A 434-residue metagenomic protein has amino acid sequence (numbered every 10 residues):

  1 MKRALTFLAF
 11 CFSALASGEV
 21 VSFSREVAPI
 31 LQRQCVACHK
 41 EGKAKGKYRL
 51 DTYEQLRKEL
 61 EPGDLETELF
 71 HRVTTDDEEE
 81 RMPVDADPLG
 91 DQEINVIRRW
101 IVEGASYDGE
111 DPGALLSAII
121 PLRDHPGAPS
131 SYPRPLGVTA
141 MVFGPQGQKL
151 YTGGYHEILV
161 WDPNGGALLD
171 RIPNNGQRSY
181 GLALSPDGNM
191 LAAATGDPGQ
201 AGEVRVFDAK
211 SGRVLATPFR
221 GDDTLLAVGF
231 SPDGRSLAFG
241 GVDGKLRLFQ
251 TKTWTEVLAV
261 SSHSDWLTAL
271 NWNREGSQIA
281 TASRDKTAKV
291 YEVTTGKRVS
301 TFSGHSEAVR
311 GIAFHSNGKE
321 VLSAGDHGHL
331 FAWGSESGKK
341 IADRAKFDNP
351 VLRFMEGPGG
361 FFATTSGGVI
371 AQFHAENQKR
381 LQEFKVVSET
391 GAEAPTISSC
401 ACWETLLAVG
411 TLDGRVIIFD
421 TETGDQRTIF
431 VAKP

Functional and structural regions predicted by a protein language model:
M1-A4: Positively charged n-region of N-terminal signal peptides that target proteins for export
T6-A14: Bacterial N-terminal signal peptides
F12, V36-H39, A401-W403: Secreted/luminal cysteine- and crosslink-motif detector
A16-T139, G154-Y155: Aromatic- and Gly/Pro-enriched helix-to-coil junctions and flexible linker segments
D108-P434: WD40-repeat beta-propeller superdomains and closely related acidic/aromatic-rich repeat-like regions
